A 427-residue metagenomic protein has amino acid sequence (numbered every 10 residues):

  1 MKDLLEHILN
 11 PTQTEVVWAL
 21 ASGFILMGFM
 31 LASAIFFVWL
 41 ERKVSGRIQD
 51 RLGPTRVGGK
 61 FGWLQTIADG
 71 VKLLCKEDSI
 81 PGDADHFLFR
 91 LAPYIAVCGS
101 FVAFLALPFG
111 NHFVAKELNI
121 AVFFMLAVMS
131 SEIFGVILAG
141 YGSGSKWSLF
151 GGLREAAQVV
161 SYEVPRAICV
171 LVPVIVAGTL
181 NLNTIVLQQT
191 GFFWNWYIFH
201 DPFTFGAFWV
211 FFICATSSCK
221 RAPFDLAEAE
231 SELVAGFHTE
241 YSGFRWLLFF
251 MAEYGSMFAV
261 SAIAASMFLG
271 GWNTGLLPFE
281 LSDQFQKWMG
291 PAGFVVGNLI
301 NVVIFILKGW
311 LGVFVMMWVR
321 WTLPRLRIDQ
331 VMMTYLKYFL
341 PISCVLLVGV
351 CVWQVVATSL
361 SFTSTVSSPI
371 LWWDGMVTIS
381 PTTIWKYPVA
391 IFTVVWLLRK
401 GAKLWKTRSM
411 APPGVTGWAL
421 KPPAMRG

Functional and structural regions predicted by a protein language model:
M1-G427: Selective transmembrane helix interface/packing segments
